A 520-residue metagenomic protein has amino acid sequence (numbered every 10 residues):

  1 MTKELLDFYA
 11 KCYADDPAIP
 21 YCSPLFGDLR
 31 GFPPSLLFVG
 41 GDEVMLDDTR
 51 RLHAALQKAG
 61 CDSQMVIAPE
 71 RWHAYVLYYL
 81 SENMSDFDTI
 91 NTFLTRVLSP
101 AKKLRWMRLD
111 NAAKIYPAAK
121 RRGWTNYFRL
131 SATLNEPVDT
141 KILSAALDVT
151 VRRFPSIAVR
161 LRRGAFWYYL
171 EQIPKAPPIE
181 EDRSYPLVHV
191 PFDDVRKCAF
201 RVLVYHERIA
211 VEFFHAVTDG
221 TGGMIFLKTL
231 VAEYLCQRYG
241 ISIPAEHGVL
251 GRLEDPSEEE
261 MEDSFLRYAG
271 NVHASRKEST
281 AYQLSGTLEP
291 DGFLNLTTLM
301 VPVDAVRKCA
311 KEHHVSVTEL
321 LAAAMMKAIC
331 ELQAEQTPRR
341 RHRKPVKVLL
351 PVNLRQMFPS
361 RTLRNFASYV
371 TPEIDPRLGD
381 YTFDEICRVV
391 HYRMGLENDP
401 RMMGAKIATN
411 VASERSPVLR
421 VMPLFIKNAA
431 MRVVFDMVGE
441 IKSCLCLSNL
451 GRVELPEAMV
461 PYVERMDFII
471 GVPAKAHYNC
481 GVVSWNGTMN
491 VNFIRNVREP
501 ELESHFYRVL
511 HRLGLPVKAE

Functional and structural regions predicted by a protein language model:
M1-A101: Alpha/beta-hydrolase superfamily serine-hydrolase fold, recognizing
F32-P34, Y127-R129, H206-R208, L294 (+1 more regions): Short, solvent-exposed beta-strand edge segments and adjacent coil->beta transition regions
L37-G40, R129-N135, C309: Short, well-ordered beta-strand elements within core beta-sheets of diverse protein domains
D62, S316, P516: Residue-level detector of anion-binding/catalytic polar loops
A101-F166, K175-R201, T298, E331-E520: Acyl-thioester-dependent acyl-group transfer interface
R108-N111, R208, V217-I225, T229-K308 (+1 more regions): Non-catalytic, low-complexity flexible loops and terminal extensions
T218, V231-Y239, K311, M325-T337 (+1 more regions): Hydrophobic/aromatic-lined pockets within catalytic cores
V317-M326: Short amphipathic alpha-helical segments
